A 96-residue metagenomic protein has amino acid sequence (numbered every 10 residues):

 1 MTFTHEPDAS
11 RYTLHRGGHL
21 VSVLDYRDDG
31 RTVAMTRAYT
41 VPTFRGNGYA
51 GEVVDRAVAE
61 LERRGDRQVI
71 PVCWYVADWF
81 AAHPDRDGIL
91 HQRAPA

Functional and structural regions predicted by a protein language model:
F3-H5: Short loop/turn motifs at secondary-structure junctions and domain boundaries
P7, D28-G30: A generic beta-sheet turn/junction motif
P7-V21: Conserved beta-hairpin
H19-R27, A34: Conserved beta-strand in the GNAT
T32-P42: Conserved acetyl-CoA binding element of GNAT-fold acetyltransferases
F44, G48-R56: Conserved acetyl-CoA pyrophosphate-binding loop and the N-cap/start of the following alpha-helix in GNAT-like
E60-A96: C-terminal structural segments of small proteins and small subunits
